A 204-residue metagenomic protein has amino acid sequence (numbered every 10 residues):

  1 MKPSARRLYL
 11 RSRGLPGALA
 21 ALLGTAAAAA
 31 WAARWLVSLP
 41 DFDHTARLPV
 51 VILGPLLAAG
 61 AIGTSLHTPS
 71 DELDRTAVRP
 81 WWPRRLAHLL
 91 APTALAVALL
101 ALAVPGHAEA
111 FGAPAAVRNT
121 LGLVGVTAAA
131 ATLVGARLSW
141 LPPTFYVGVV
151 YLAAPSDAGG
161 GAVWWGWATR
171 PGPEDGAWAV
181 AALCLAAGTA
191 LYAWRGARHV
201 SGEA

Functional and structural regions predicted by a protein language model:
M1-R47, F145-Y146, D157, V163-A204: Hydrophobic alpha-helical transmembrane segments
R34, P40-T68, L89-T144: Secretory targeting signals
I62-A77, W81: Transmembrane helix boundary and interhelical loop/hinge segments in multi-pass membrane proteins
R79-L90: Juxtamembrane helix-loop boundaries in multi-pass membrane proteins
R84, W140-L141, A197: Secondary-structure transition/capping residues
R85-A87, A96, A153-P155: A generic membrane alpha-helix/interface feature
A136-A158: Juxtamembrane non-transmembrane "cap" segments at the membrane-aqueous interface of multi-pass membrane proteins
